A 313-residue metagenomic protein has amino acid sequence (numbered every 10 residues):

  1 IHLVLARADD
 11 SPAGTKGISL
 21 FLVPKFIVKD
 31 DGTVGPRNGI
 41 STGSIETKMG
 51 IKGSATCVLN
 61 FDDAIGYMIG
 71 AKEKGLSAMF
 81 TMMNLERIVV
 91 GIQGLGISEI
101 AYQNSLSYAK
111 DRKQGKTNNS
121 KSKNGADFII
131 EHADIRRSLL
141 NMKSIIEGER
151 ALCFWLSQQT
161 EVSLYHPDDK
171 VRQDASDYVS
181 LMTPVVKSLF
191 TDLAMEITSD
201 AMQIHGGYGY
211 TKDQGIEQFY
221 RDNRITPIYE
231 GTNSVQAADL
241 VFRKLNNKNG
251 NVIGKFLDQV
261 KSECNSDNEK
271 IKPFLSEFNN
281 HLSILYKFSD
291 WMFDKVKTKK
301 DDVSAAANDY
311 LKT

Functional and structural regions predicted by a protein language model:
I1, H132-Q203: Gly/Pro-rich turn-and-neighbor structural signature
I1-R37: A short core secondary-structure module
I1-V4, K16-S19, N38, T47 (+7 more regions): Structural beta-strand/beta-sheet cores of well-ordered domains, especially the beta-sheet scaffolds that support
H2-L5, L20-L22, S41, G50 (+8 more regions): Structured core elements
V28-G43, K48, A55-E86, L106-I130 (+1 more regions): A glycine-rich, basic-preceded beta-loop-alpha segment at the flavin cofactor/substrate interface of flavin-utilizing
I51, W155, D177-D258: Alpha-helix capping/hinge segments and adjacent helical runs
R87-H166, G250-T313: Extended amphipathic alpha-helical segments enriched in small hydrophobics
